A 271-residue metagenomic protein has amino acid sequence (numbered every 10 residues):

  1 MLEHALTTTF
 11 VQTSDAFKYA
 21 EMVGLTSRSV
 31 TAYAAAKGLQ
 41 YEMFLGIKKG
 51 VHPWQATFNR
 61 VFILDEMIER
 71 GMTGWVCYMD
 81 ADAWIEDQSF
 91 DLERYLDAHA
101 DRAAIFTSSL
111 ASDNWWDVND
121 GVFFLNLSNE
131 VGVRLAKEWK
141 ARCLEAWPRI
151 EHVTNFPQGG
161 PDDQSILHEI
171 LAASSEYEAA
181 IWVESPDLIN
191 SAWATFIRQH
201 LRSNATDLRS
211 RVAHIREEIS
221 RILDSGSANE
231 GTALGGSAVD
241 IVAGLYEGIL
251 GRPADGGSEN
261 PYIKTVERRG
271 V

Functional and structural regions predicted by a protein language model:
M1-G74, E130: N-terminal anchoring/stem segment of glycosyltransferases
L25, S29, I63, R134 (+5 more regions): Extracytoplasmic/secreted proteins, especially bacterial periplasmic and envelope-associated proteins
A35-A36, E69, L144, A172-S175 (+2 more regions): Sec-exported extracytoplasmic/periplasmic mature domains
F44-G46, T107-S108, V183-P186: Conserved beta-strand termini and adjacent loop/short-helix elements that scaffold enzyme active sites in alpha/beta
P53-V133: GT-A fold catalytic core of metal-dependent nucleotide-sugar glycosyltransferases, centered on the diacidic
T57, F62, V131-T232: Catalytic core and acceptor-binding pocket of nucleotide-sugar-dependent glycosyltransferases
G231-V271: Composition-driven recognition of low-complexity segments enriched in small/aliphatic/hydroxylated residues
